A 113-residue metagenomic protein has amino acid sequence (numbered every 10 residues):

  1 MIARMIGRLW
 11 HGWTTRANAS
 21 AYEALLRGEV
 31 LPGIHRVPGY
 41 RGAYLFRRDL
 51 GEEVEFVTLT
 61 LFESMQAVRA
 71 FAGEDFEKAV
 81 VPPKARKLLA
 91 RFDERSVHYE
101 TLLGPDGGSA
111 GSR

Functional and structural regions predicted by a protein language model:
M1-R4, Y44-V54, V80-R113: Glycine-rich beta-strand-turn "strand-cap" elements at beta-sheet edges
I6-W13, Y44-E74: Short, well-ordered beta-strand segments in beta-rich or mixed alpha/beta enzyme and ligand-binding folds
W13-L26: Short, surface-exposed ligand-recognition loops at beta-strand->loop->(often short) alpha-helix junctions that present
R16, S64, E100-L103: Non-catalytic surface loops within mature trypsin-like serine protease
A17, G73-D75, R113: Compositionally biased non-globular segments, especially hydrophobic aliphatic-rich helices of signal peptides
S20-Y22, E53, V68-A70, D106-G107: Short acidic, gly/pro-rich beta-turn/loop elements at beta-sheet edges and active-site/ligand-binding grooves
G28-V37, L61-V97: An amphipathic, aromatic/His-enriched active-site/gating alpha helix that lines ligand/cofactor pockets
G39-A43: Short acidic amphipathic segments
